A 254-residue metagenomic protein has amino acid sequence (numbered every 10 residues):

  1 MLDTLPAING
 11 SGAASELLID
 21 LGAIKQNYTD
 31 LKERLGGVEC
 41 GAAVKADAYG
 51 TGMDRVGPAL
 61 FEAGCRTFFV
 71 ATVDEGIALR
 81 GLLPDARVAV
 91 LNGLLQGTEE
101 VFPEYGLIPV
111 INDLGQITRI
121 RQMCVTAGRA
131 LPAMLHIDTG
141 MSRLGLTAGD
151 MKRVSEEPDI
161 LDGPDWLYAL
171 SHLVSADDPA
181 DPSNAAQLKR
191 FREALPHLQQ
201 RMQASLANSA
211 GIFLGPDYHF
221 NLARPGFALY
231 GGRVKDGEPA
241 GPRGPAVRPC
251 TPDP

Functional and structural regions predicted by a protein language model:
M1-I108, Q122, A130: A charged N-terminal "starter" segment
G12-A13, A46-M53, P58-A59, A63 (+2 more regions): Active-site loop/helix belt of alpha/beta enzymes
L21, T67-F69, R87-V88, L114 (+2 more regions): A short linear-motif detector with a strong N-terminal bias
D74, N92-Q96, L114-I117, I137-T139 (+1 more regions): Short, acidic/turn-prone active-site loops that include or flank metal/cofactor- and phosphate-binding residues
